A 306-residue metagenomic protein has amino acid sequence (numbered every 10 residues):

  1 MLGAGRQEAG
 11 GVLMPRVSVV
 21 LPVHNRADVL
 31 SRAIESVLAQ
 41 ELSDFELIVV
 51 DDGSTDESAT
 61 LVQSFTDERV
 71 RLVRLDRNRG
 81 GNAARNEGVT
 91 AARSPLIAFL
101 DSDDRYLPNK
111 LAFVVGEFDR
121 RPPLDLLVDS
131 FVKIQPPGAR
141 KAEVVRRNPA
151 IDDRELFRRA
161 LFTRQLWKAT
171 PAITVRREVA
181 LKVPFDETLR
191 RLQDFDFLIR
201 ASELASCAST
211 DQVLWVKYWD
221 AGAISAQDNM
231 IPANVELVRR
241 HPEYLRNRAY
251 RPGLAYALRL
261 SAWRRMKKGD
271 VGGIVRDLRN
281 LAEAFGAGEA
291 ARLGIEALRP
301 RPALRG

Functional and structural regions predicted by a protein language model:
M1-S36: N-proximal low-complexity "stem/linker" segments adjacent to membrane-targeting elements
E35-D44: Short, acidic, metal-binding catalytic loop of nucleotide-sugar glycosyltransferases
S36, D51-T60, R77, D101: A conserved acidic beta->alpha catalytic loop
L75-A92, S102, F113: Glycine-rich, basic loop-to-helix element that forms the pyrophosphate-binding segment of sugar-nucleotide handling
I97: Short aromatic/hydrophobic "clamp" motif used to bind/position activated sugar donors
N109-E143: Conserved donor NDP-sugar-binding/catalytic core segment of glycosyltransferases
P149-L237: Conserved nucleotide-sugar donor-binding catalytic segment
V213-G306: C-terminal subregions of glycosyltransferases and related glycan-biosynthesis enzymes
